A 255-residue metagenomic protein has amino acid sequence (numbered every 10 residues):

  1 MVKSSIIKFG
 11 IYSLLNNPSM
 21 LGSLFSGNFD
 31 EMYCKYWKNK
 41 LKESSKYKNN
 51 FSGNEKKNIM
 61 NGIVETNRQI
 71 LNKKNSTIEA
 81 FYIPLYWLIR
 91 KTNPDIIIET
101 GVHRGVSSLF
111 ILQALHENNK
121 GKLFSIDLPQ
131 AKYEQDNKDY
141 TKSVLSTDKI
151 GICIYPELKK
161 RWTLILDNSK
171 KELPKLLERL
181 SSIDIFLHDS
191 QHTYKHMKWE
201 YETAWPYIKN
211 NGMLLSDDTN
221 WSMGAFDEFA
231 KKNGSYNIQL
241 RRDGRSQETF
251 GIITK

Functional and structural regions predicted by a protein language model:
M1-V64: Membrane-proximal basic amphipathic "stem/tether" segments
L41, I63, N67, F229-N233: Hydrophobic, Leu/Ile/Phe/Ala-enriched alpha-helical segments that form helix-helix packing faces
N54-Q69, N75-L85: Conserved Class I S-adenosyl-L-methionine-dependent methyltransferase catalytic core
L71, N75, Y82-K255: S-adenosylmethionine/decaboxylated-SAM
